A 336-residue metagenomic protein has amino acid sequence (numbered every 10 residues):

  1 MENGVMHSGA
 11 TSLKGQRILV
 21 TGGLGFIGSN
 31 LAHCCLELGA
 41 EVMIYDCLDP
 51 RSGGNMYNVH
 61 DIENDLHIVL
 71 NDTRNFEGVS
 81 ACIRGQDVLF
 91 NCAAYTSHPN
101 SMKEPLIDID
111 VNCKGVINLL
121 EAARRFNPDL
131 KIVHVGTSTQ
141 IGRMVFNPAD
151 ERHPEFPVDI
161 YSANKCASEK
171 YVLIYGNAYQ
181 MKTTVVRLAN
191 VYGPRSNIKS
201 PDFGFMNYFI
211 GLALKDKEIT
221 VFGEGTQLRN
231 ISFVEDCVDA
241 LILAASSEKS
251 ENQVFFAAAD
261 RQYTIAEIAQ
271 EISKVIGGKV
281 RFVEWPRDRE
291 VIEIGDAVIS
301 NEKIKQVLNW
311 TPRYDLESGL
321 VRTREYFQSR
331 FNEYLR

Functional and structural regions predicted by a protein language model:
M1-A189: N-terminal Rossmann-like NAD(P)+-binding domain of SDR-like oxidoreductases, especially those catalyzing
E2, M6, T11, L31 (+3 more regions): C-terminal substrate-binding subdomain of Rossmann-fold SDR/epimerase-dehydratase oxidoreductases
F26, I141, Y175, Y192 (+3 more regions): Conserved hydrophobic/aromatic "anchor" residues that stabilize well-ordered secondary structure elements
N55-N58, S97, T137, F205 (+3 more regions): Activation loop
S101, H153, T183-I198, F205-S232 (+1 more regions): A conserved pocket-lining segment of Rossmann-fold NAD(P)-dependent short-chain dehydrogenase/reductase
K103-E104, V145-F146, I160, S196-P201 (+1 more regions): Short, solvent-exposed loop/turn segments at secondary-structure boundaries
I109, V158-C166, S200-N207, I231 (+1 more regions): Short-chain dehydrogenase/reductase
A163, A167, Y171, Y175 (+4 more regions): Hydrophobic alpha-helix immediately C-terminal to the catalytic Tyr-X-X-X-Lys motif of short-chain
